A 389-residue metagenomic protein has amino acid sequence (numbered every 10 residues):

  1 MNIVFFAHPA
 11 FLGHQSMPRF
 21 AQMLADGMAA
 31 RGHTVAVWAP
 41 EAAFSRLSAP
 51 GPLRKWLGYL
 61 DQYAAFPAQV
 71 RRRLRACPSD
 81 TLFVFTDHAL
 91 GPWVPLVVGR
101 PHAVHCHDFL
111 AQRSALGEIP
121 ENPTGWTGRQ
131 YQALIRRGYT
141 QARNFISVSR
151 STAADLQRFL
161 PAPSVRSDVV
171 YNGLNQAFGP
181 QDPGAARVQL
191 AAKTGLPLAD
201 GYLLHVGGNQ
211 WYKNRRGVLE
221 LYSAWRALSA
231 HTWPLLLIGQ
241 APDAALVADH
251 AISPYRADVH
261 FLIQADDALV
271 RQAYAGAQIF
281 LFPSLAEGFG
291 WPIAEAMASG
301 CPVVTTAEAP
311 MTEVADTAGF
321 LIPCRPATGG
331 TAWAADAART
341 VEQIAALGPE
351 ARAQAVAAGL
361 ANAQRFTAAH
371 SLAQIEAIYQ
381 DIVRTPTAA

Functional and structural regions predicted by a protein language model:
M1-A389: Carbohydrate transferase catalytic cores enriched for Leloir-type hexosyltransferases
